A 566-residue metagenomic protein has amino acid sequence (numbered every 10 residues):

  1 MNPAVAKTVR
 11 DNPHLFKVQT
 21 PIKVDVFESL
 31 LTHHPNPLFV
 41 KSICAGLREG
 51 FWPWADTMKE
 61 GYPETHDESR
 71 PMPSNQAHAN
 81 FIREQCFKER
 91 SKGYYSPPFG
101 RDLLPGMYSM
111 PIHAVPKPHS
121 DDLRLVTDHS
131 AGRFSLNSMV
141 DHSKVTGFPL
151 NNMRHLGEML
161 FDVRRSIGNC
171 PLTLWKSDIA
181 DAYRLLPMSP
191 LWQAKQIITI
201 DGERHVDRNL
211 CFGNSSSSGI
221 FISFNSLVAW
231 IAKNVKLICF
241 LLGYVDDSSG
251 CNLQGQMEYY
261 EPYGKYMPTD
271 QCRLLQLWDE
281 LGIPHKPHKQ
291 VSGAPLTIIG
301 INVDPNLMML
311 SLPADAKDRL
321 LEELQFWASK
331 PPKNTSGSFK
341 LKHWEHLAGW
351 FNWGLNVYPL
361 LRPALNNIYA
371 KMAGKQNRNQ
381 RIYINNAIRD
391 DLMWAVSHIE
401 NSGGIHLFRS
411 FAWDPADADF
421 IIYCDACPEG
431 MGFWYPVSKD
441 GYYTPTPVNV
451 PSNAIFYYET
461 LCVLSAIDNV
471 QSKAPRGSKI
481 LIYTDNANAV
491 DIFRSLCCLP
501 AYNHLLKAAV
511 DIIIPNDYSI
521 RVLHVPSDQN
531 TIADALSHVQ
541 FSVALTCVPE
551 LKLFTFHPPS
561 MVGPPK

Functional and structural regions predicted by a protein language model:
M1-N151, G243, Y358-L392: Reverse-transcribing Pol proteins
S29-E64, P116-R124, A180-H205, S223-S226 (+4 more regions): Reverse-transcriptase-like RNA-dependent polymerase core
F81, C86-I222, L277, D318-N366 (+1 more regions): Catalytic-core region of right-hand nucleic acid polymerases
F134-S143, L185-P187, C239-L281, N302-S311 (+1 more regions): Catalytic palm subdomain of template-directed nucleic-acid polymerases, centered on the conserved carboxylate motif
D201-L227, P436-L461, S465, N469 (+2 more regions): A short, polar/acidic, helix/strand-boundary loop motif
S218-P262, Y266-M267, R273, P287 (+1 more regions): Active-site palm subdomain of RNA-directed nucleic acid polymerases
Y244, H346, N469-K566: RNase H-like nuclease module associated with reverse transcription
S292-F411: C-terminal reverse transcriptase regions that engage the nucleic-acid substrate
